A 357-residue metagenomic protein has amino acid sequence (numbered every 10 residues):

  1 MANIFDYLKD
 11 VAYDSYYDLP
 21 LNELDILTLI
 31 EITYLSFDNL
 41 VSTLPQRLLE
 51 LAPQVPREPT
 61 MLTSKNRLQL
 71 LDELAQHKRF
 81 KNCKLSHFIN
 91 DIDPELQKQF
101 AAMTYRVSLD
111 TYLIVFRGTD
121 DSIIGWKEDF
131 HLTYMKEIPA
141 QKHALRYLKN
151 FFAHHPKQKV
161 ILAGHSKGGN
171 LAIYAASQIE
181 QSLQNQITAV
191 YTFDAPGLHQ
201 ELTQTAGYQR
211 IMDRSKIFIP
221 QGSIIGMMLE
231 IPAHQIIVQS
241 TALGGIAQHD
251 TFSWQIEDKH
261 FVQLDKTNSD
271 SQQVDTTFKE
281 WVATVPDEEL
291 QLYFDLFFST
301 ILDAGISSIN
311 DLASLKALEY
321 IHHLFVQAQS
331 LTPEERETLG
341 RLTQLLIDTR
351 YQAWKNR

Functional and structural regions predicted by a protein language model:
A2-L24, T28-Y112, F116-K159, E180-R357: Alpha/beta hydrolase fold serine-hydrolase catalytic domain that processes acyl esters and thioesters
Q158-I161, Y174: Catalytic cysteine-centered active loop of the rhodanese-like fold, especially the PTP/DSP P-loop
A163-G168, A172: Gly/Ala-rich beta-loop-alpha elbow adjacent to hydrolase catalytic centers
A172-Q181: Short glycine-enriched nucleophile-adjacent loop and the immediately C-terminal alpha-helix near the catalytic center
